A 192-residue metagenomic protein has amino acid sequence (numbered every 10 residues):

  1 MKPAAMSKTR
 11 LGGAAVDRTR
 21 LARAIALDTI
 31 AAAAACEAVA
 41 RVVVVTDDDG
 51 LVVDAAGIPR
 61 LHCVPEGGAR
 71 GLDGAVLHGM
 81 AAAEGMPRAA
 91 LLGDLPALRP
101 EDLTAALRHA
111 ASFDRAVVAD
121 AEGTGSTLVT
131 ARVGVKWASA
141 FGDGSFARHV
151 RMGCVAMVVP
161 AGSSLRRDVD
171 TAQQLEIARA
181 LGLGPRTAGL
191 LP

Functional and structural regions predicted by a protein language model:
M1-L11: N-terminal nucleotide-binding beta1-loop-alpha1 segment
A22-V39: A short, N-terminal amphipathic alpha-helix
E37-H62: Acidic donor-binding segment of Leloir-type glycosyltransferases
D54-P87, S145: Short phosphate-binding loop-to-helix
L92-P96: The conserved acidic donor/metal-binding loop of glycosyltransferases
A97-T124: Conserved donor-nucleotide/metal-binding helix-loop-beta segment in metal-dependent transferases, i.e., the alpha-helix
T127-C154: Short, glycine-/small-residue-rich phosphate/pyrophosphate-handling segment
G144, R148-P192: Conserved alpha/beta core of the MobA/IspD/sugar-nucleotide pyrophosphorylase nucleotidyltransferase superfamily
